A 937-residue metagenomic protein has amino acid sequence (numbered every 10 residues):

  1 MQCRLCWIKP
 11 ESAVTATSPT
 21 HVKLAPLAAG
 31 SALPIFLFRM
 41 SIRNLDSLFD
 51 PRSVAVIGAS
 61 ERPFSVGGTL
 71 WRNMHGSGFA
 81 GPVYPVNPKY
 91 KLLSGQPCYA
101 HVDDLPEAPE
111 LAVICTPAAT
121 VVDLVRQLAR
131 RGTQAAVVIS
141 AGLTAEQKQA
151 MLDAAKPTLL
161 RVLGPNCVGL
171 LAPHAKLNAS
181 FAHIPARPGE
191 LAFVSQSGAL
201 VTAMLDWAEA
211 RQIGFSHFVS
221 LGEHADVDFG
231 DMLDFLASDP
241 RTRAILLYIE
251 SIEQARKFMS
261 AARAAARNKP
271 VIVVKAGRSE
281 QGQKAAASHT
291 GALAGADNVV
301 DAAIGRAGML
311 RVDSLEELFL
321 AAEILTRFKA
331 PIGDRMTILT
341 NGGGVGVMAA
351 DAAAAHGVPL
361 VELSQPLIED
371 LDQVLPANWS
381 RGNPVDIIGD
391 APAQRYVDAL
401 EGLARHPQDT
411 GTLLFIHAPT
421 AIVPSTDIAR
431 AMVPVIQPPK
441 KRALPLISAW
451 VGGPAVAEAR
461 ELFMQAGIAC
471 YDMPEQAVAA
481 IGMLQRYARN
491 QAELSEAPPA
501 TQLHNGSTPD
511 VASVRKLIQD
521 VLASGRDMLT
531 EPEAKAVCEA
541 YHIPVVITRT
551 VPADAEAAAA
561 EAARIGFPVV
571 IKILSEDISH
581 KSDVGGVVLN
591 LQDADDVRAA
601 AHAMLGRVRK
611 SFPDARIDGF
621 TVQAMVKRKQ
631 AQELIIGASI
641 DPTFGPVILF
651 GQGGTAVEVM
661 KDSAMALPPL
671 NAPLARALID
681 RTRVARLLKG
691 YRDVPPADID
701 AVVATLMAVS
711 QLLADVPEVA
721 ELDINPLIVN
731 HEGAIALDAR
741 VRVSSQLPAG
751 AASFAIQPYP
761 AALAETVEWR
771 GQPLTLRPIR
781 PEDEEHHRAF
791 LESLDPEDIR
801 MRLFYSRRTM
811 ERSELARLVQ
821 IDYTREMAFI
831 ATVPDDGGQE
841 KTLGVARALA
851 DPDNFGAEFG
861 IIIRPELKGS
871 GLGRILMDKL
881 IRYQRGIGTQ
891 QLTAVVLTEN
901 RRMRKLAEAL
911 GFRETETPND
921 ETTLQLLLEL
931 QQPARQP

Functional and structural regions predicted by a protein language model:
Q2, Q592-A594, R742, I779-E782: A short, sequence-level motif marking secondary-structure junctions
C3-S12, S18, S31: Low-acidity, Ser/Thr- and Arg-rich intrinsically disordered low-complexity segments
L5, L24-L27, L33, L37: Leucine-biased recognition of intrinsically disordered, low-complexity hydrophobic segments
F36-A739, L747: Catalytic-core regions of core metabolic enzymes, especially those transforming organic acids/acyl-group intermediates
I571, V622, V741, A831 (+1 more regions): Short beta-strand element of the conserved SAM-dependent methyltransferase core
A749-P937: Long, contiguous binding/interaction regions
